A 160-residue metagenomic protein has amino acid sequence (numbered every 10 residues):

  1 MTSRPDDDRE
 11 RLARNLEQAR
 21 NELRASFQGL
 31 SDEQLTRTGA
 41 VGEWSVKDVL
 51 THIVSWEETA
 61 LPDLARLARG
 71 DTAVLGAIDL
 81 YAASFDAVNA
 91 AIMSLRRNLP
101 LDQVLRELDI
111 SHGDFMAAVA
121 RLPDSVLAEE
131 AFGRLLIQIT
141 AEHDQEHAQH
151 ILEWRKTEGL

Functional and structural regions predicted by a protein language model:
M1-Q18: Extreme N-terminal tail/first-helix region
R4-D8, V46, V88-V104, L127-G133: Acidic/His metal-coordination segments adjacent to aromatic residues that form catalytic metal sites in metalloenzymes
N15-Q18, E22, Q103-D114, E142: A non-catalytic, amphipathic alpha-helix used as a structural packing/dimerization or gating element in enzyme scaffolds
E17, T36-A87, M116, R121-L160: Short, contiguous alpha-helical
